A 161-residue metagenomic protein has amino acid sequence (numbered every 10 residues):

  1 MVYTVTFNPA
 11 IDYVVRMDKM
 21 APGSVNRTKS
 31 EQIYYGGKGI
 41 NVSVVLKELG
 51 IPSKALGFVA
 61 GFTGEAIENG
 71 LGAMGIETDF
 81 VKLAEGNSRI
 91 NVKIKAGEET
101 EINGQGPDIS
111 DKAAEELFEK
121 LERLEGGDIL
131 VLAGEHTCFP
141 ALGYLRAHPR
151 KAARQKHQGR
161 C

Functional and structural regions predicted by a protein language model:
M1-L56, G64-A66: Glycine-rich phosphate/adenosyl-contacting loop at the front of the ribokinase-like
N8-A10, G97-E99, G106-P107, E135-C138: Short glycine-rich anion-binding loops that position phosphate/pyrophosphate groups of nucleotides and phosphorylated
V25-K29, N103-Q105, A133-G134: Short, basic, glycine/proline-bearing loop/turn elements
E31-I33, Q105-S110, Q155-H157: Short, flexible loop segments at the rims of nucleotide/cofactor-binding pockets, characterized by
Y35-G39, S110-A113, A141: Short, conserved glycine- and acidic-residue-centered signature motifs in active-site or ligand-binding loops
E48-I129: Conserved N-terminal subdomain of the carbohydrate kinase-like
I129-C161: Conserved beta-alpha-beta core of the PfkB/ribokinase-like small-molecule kinase fold
